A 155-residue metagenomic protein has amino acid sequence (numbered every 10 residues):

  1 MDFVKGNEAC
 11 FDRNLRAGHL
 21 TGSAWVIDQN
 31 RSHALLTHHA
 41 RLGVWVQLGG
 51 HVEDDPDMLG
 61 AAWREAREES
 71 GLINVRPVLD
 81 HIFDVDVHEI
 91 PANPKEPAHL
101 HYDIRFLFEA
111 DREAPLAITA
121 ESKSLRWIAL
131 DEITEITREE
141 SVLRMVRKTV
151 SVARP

Functional and structural regions predicted by a protein language model:
M1-S23: Acidic, metal-coordinating catalytic segment for phosphate/diphosphate chemistry, firing primarily on the Nudix
R13-L15, L35-T37, G50, L116-T119: Short histidine-centered beta-strand/loop micro-motifs that create catalytic or ligand/metal-coordination sites
H19, H39, H51, H99-H101: Histidine-centered active-site/metal-ligand motif
W25-Q29, A34-W63: Glycine-rich active-site/cofactor-binding loop and its immediate structural neighborhood
E53-S141: Unchanged
T137-P155: Charged phosphate-binding loop/patch that engages nucleotide di/tri-phosphates or the phosphate backbone of nucleic
